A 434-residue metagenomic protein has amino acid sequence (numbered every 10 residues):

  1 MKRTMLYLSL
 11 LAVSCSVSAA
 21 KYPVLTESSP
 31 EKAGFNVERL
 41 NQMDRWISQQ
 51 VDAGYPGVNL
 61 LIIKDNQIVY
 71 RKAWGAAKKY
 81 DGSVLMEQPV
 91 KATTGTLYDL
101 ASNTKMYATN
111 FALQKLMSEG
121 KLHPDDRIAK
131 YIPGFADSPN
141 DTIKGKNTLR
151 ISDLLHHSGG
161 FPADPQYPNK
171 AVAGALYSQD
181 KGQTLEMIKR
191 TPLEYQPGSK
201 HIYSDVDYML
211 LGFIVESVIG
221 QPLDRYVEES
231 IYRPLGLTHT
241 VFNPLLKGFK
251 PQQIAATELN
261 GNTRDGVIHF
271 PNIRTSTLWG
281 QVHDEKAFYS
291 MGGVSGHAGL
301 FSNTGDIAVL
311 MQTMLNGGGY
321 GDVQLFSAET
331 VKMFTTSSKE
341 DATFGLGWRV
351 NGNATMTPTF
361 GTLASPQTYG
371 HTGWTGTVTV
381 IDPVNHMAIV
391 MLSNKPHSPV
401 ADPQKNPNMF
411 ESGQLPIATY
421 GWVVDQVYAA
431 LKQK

Functional and structural regions predicted by a protein language model:
T4-V13: Sec-dependent N-terminal signal peptides
P23, K78, P139-P366: Short, surface-exposed loop or secondary-structure junction motifs that flank catalytic or metal-binding residues
S28-Y98, K121, V400-M409: Short, conserved catalytic-motif segment at the N-terminal edge
N41, I47-S48, N66, Y98-I128 (+3 more regions): Active-site SXXK
H123-D141, R233-L235: Short, glycine/proline-biased beta-turn/loop segments that scaffold the active-site neighborhood
N316, E329-T330, K339-E340, N353-T357 (+1 more regions): Short, gly/Ser/Thr-rich active-site loops of penicillin-recognizing serine hydrolases
T368, T375-A388: Short, surface-exposed beta-strand/loop micro-motifs that present aromatic residues
